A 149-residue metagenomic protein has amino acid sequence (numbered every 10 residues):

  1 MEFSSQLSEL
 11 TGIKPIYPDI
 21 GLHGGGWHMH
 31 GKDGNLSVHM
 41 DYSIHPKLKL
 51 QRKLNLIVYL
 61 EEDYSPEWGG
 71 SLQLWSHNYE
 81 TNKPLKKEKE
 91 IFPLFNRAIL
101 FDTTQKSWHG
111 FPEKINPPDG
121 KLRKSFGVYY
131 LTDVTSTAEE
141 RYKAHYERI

Functional and structural regions predicted by a protein language model:
M1-H23: Signature of the catalytic double-stranded beta-helix
H28, D33-S37, D41-K53, E61-I149: Catalytic core of Fe(II)/2-oxoglutarate
